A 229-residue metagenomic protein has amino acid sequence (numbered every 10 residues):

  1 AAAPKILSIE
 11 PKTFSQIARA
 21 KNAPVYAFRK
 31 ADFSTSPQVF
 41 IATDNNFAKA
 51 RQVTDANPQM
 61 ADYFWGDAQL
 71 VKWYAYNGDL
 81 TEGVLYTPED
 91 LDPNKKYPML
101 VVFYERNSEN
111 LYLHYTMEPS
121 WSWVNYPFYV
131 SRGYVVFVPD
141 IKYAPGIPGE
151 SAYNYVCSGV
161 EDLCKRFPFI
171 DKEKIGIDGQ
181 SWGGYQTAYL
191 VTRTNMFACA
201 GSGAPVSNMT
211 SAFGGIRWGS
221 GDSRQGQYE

Functional and structural regions predicted by a protein language model:
A1, A31-F33, E150, E229: Intrinsic-disorder/low-complexity, polar/charged segments
A3-K95, P119, V124, K165: Non-catalytic accessory segments flanking enzyme active sites
Y26-F28, I41, K72, L80-L85 (+5 more regions): Structured core elements
S36-P37, E109-L111, T210: Glycine/Thr-rich phosphate-binding loops of Rossmann-like dinucleotide-binding domains
L91-K96, L100-S120: Short, surface-exposed "cap/lid" segments of acyl-processing enzymes
V102, T116-E229: Active-site-proximal cap/loop segments of hydrolase catalytic domains
